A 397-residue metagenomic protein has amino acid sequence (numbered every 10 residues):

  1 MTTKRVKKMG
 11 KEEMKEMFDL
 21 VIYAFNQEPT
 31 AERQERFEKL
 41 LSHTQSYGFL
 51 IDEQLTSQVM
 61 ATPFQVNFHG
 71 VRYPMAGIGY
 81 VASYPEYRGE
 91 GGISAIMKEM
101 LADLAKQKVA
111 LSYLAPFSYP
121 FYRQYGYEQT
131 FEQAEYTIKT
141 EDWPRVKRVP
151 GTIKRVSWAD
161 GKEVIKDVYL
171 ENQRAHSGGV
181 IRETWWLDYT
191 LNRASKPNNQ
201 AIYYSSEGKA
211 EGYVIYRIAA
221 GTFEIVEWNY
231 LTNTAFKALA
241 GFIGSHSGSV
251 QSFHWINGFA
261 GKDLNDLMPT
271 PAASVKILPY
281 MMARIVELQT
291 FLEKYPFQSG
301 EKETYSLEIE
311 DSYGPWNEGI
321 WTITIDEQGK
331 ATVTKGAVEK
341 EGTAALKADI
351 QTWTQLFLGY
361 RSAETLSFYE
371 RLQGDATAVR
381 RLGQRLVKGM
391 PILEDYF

Functional and structural regions predicted by a protein language model:
M1-P63, G70-G77, P144-T184, A219-V226: Short amphipathic alpha-helix that is part of the acyltransferase structural core
T2-K4, K11, K15, T152-F397: Intrinsically disordered, low-complexity, positively biased terminal segments
T44-G48, Q58, Y80, N198-I202 (+1 more regions): Short hydrophobic/aromatic beta-strand element in the GNAT-like acyltransferase core that lines or flanks the acyl-donor
I78-S83, G89-A102, N233-G244: Conserved acetyl-CoA-binding loop-helix of GNAT-fold acetyltransferases
K106-A110, P116-A134, A260-K276: Conserved active-site alpha-helix within GNAT-family acetyltransferase domains
E128-I138, P144-K147: A short alpha->loop->secondary-structure connector
